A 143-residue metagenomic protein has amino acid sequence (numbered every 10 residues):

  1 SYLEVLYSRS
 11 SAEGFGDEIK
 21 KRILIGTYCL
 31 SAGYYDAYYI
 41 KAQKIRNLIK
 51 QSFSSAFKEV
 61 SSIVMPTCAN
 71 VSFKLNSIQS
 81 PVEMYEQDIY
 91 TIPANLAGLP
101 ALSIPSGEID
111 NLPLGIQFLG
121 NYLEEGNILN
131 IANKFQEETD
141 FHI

Functional and structural regions predicted by a protein language model:
S1-L96: Serine-dependent amide/ester hydrolase catalytic core
K21-Q51, L96-I143: Structural helix-boundary/capping segments
